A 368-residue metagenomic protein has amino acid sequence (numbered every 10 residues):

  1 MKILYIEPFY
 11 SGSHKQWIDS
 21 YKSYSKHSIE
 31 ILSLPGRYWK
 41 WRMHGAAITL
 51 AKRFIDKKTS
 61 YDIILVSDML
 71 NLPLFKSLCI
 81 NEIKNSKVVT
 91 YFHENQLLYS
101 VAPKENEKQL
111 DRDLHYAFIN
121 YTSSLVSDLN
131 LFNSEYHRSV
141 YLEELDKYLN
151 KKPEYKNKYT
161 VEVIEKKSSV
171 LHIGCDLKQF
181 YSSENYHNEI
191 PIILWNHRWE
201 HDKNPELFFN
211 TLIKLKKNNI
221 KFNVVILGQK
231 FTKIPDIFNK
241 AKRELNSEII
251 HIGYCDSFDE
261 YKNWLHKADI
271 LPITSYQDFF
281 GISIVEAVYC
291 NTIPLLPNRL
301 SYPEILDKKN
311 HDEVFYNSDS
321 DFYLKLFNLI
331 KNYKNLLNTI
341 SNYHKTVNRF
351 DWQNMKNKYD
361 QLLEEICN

Functional and structural regions predicted by a protein language model:
W41-G45, N317, D321, K334-N368: A charged, aromatic-enriched C-terminal amphipathic alpha-helix characteristic of glycosyltransferases across folds
D128-S182: Donor nucleotide-sugar binding/catalytic pocket of nucleotide-sugar-dependent glycosyltransferases
E162, D236-F258: Nucleotide-activated donor-binding/catalytic signature segment of Leloir-type glycosyltransferases, i.e., the conserved
C175, E184-K216, V224-L227: Conserved donor-binding/catalytic core segment of Leloir-type glycosyltransferases
N263-A268, Y359: Short alpha-helical donor nucleotide-sugar binding micro-motif in glycosyltransferases
Y276: Aromatic "clamp/platform" in nucleotide-sugar-dependent glycosyltransferases that forms part of the donor/acceptor
I293-L296: Short hydrophobic beta-strand element within catalytic cores of glycosyltransferases and related nucleotide-activated
P303-N328: Change "using UDP/GDP/dTDP sugars" to "using nucleotide sugars
